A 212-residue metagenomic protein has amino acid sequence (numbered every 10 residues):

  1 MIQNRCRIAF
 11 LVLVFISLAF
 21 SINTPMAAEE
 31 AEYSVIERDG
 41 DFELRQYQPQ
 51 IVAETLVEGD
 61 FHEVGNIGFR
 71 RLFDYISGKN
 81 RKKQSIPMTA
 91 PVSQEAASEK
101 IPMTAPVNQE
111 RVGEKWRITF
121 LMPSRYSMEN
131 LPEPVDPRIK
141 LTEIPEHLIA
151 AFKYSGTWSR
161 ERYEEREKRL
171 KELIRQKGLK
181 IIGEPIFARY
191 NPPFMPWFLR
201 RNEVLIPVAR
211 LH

Functional and structural regions predicted by a protein language model:
I2-H212: A solvent-exposed interaction/effector surface
